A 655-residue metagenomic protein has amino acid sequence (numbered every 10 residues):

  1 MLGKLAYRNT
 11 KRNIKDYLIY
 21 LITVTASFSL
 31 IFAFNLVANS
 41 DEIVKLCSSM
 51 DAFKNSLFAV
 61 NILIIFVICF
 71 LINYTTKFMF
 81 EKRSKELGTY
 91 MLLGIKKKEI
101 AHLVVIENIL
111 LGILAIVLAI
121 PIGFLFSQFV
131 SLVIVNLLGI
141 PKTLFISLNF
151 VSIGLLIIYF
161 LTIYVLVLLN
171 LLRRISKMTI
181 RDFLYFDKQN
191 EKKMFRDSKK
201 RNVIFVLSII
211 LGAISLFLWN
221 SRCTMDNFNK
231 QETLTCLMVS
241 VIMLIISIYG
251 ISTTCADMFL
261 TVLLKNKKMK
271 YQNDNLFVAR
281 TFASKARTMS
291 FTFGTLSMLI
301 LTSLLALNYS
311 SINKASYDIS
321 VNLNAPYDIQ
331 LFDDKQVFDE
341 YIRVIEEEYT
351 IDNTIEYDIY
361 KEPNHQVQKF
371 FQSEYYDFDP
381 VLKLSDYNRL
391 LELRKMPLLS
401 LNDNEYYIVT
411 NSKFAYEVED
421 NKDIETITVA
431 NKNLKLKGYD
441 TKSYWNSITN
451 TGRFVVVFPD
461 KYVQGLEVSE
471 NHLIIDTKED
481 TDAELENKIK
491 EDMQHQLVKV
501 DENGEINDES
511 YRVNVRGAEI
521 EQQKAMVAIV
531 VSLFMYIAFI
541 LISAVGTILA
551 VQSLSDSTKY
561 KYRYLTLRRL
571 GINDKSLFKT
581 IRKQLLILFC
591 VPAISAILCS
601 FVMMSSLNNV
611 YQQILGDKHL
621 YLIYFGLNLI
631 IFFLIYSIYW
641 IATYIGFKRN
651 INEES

Functional and structural regions predicted by a protein language model:
M1-L18, K82-E86, K96, S131-S152 (+8 more regions): Feature of multi-pass inner-membrane transport and sensor proteins that recognizes transmembrane helices together
I14-Y20, V104-I122, L161, R196-F205 (+2 more regions): Selective transmembrane-helix segments that form parts of the transport pathway or gating/packing helices in multipass
K15-I22, A33-L63, F78-E81, T89 (+7 more regions): Peri-transmembrane interface segments
F28-S40, Y74-F78, L111-I140, S152-K177 (+5 more regions): Small-residue-rich transmembrane alpha-helices
E42-N55, N313-D339: Membrane-interface junction motifs in transport/secretion proteins
A59-Y74, S543-G546: Long, hydrophobic alpha-helical segments
V321-A528: Nucleotide-cofactor and metal-assisted catalytic machinery
